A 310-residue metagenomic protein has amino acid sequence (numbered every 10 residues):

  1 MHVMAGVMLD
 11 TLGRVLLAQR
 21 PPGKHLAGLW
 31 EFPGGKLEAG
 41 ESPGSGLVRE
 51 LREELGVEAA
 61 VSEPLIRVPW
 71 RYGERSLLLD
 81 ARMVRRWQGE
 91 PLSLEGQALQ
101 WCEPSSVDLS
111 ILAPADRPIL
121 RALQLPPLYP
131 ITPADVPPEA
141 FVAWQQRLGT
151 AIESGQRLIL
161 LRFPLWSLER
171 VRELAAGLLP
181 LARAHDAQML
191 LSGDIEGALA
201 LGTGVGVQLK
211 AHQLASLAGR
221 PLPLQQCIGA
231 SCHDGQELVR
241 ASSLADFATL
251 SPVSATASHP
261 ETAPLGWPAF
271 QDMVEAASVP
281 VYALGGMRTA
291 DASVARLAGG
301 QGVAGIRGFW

Functional and structural regions predicted by a protein language model:
M1-L16, R67: Conserved N-terminal beta-strand and adjoining loop/helix that marks the start of the Nudix/MutT-like hydrolase domain
R14-E54, I66: Conserved Nudix-box catalytic region and its N-terminal flanking loop in Nudix hydrolases and closely related
V68-P91: Active-site-adjacent beta-strand/loop module that shapes the phosphate/pyrophosphate-binding cleft
M83, P91-Q124: NUDIX/MutT-family hydrolases
P130, A151, I159, A198 (+4 more regions): Conserved, mostly hydrophobic/aromatic
R172-G193, R220-D234, T262-T289: Alpha-helix-loop-beta-strand connector modules within alpha/beta enzyme cores
G202, G206-Q213, Q226-E275: Glycine/Thr-rich beta-alpha phosphate-binding loop at enzyme active sites
V207-R220, F247-E261, G286-W310: Glycine-rich phosphate-binding active-site loops on the catalytic face of alpha/beta enzymes
